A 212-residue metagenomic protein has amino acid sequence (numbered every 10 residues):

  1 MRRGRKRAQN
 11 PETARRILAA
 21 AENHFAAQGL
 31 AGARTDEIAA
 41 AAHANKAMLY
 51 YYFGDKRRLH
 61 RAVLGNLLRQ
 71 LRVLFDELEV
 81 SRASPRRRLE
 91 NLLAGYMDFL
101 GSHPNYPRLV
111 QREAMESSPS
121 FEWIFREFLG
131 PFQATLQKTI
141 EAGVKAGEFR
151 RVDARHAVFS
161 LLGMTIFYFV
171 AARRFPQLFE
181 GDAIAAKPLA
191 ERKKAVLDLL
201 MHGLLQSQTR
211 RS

Functional and structural regions predicted by a protein language model:
M1-R2, A94-D98, S102, G130-R150 (+1 more regions): C-terminal peripheral helix-coil segments that are non-catalytic and often amphipathic
T13-A21, I38, V63-L71, L136: Generic hydrophobic, amphipathic alpha-helix propensity
R16, H24-R58, A62: Helix-turn-helix
I17-F25, Y96, L200: Short hydrophobic clusters on alpha-helical segments that form packing/core surfaces in small helical domains
L18, H60, L64, L68 (+4 more regions): Amphipathic, non-transmembrane alpha-helical scaffold segments
R61-N91, F121, T139: Amphipathic alpha-helical linker/stalk segments
D76-R108, A154-L161, A190-K193: Hydrophobic alpha-helical connector segments
G101-W123, A172-F179: Amphipathic alpha-helical segments used for helix-helix packing
